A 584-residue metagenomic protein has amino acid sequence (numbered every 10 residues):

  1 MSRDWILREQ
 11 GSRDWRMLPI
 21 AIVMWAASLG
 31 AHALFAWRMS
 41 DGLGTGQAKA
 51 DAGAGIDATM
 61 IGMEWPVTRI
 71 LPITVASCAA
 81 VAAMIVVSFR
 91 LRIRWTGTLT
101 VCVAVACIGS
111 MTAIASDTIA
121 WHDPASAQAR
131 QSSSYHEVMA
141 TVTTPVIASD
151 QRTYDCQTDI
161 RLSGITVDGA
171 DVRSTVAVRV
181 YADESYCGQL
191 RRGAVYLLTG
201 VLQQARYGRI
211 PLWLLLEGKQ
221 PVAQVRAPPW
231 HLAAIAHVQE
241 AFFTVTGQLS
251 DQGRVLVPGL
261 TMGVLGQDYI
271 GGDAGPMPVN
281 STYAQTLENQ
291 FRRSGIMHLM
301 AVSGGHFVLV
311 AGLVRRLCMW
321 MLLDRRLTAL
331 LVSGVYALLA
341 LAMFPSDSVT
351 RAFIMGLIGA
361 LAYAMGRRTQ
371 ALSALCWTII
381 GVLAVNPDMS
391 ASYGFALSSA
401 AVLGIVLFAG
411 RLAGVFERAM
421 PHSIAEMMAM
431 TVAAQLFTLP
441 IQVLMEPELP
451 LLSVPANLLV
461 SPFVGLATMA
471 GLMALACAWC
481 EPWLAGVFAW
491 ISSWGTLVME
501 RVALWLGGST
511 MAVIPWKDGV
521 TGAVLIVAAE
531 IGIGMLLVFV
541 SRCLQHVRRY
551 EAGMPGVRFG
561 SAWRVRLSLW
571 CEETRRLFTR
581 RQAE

Functional and structural regions predicted by a protein language model:
M1-S294, H298, I514, D518-V524 (+1 more regions): Hydrophobic secondary-structure signal with a strong preference for alpha-helical segments in membranes
R13-A21, L99, A371-S373, S423-M427 (+1 more regions): Membrane-interfacial loop-to-transmembrane alpha-helix junctions, especially the N-terminal start
A27, N280-L449, S453, D518-L577: Hydrophobic alpha-helical transmembrane segments in multi-pass membrane proteins
M39-S40, D251-V255, G305, S390 (+4 more regions): Intrinsically disordered or highly flexible coil/loop and linker segments, enriched in small and charged/polar residues
D123-Y135, D150-I160, Q239, G359-L361 (+5 more regions): Juxtamembrane/interfacial segments around transmembrane helices
I405-P515: Alpha-helical transmembrane segments of multi-pass integral membrane proteins
